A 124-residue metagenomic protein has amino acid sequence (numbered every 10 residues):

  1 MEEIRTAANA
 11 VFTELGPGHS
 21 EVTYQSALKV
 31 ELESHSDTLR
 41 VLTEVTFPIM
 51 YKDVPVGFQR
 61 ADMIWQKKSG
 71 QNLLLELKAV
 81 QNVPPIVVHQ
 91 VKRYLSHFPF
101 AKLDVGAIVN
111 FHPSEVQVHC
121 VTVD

Functional and structural regions predicted by a protein language model:
M1-P17: Interdomain/boundary linker segments immediately adjacent to catalytic/signaling cores
E2, G18, V22, S26 (+1 more regions): Short, well-ordered alpha-helical segments
A10, E31, R93-S96: Generic structural signal for isolated residues within well-ordered alpha-helices
T13, P17-H35, L39-G70, P113-V123: Active-site metal-binding core of divalent-cation-utilizing nuclease and nuclease-like domains
T13-L15, E76-A79: Short histidine-centered catalytic/ligand-binding loop motif
K68, L77-D124: Nucleic-acid nuclease catalytic cores
